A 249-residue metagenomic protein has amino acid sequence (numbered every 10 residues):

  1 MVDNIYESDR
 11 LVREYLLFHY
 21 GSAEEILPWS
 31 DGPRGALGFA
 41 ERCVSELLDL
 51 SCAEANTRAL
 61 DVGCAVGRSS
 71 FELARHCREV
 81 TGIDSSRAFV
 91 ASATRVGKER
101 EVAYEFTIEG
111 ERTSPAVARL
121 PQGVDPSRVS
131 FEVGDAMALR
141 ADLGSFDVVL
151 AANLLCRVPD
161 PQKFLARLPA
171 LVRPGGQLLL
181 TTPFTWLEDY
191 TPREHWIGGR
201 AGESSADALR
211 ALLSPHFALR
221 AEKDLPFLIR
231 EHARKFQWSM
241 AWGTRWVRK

Functional and structural regions predicted by a protein language model:
P33-N56: Conserved alpha-helix/loop element of class I SAM-dependent methyltransferases that forms part of the SAM/SAH-binding
N56-A65, T81: Conserved class I S-adenosyl-L-methionine
S86: Conserved SAM/SAH-binding beta-strand->alpha-helix loop
R95-A138: S-adenosyl-L-methionine
E109, T191-A221: Conserved Class I S-adenosyl-L-methionine
M137-V149: A short acidic, Gly/Pro-enriched loop at the edge of an enzyme's catalytic core that lines a small-molecule cofactor
Q162-P174: A short glycine-rich, Lys/Arg-flanked "PGG" loop and its adjoining helix->strand segment in the class I
G176-P183: Conserved beta-strand signature within the Rossmann-like core of class I S-adenosyl-L-methionine
